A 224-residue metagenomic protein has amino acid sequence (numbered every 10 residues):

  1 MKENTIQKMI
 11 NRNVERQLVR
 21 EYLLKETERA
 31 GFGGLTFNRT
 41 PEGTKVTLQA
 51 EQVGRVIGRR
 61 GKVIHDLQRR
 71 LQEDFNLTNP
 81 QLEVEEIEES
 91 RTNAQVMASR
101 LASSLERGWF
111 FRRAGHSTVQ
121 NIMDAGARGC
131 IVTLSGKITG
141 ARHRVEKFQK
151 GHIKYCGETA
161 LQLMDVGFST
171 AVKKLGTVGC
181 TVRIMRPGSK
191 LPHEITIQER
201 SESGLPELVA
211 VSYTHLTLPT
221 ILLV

Functional and structural regions predicted by a protein language model:
M1-A210: RNA-contacting regions in translation and RNA-metabolism proteins, encompassing KH/S1 modules where present
T214-T220: Conserved small/polar residues in nucleotide/adenosyl-binding loops
